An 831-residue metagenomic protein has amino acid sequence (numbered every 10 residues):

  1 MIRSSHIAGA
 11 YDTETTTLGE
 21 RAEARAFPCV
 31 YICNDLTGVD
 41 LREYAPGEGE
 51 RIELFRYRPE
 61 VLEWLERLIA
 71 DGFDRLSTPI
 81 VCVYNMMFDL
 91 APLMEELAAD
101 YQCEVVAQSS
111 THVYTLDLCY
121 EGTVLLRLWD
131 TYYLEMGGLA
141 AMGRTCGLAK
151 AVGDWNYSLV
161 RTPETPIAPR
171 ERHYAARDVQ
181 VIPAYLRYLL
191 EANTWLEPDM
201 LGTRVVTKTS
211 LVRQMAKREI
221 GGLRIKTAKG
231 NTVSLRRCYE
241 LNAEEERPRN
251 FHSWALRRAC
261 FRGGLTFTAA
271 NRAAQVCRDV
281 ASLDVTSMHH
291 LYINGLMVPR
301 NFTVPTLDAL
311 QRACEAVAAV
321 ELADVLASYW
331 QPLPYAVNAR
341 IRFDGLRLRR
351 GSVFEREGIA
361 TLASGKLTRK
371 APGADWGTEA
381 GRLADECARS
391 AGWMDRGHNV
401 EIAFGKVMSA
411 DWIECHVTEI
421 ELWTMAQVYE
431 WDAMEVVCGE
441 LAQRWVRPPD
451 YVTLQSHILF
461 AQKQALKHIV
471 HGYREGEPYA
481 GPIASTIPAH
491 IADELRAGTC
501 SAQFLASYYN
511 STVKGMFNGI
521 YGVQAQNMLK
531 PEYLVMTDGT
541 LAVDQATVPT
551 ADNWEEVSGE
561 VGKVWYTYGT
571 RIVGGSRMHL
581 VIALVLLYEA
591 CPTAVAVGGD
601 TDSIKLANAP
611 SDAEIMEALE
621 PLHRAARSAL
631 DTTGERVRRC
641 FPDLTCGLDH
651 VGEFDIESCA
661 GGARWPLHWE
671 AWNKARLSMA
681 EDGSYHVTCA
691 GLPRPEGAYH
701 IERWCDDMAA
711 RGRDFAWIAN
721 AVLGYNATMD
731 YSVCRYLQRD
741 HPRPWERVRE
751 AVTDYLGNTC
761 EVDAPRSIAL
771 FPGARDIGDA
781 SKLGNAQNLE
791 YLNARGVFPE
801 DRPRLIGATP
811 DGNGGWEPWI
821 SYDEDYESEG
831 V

Functional and structural regions predicted by a protein language model:
S4-A10, L18-V831: Conserved acidic
